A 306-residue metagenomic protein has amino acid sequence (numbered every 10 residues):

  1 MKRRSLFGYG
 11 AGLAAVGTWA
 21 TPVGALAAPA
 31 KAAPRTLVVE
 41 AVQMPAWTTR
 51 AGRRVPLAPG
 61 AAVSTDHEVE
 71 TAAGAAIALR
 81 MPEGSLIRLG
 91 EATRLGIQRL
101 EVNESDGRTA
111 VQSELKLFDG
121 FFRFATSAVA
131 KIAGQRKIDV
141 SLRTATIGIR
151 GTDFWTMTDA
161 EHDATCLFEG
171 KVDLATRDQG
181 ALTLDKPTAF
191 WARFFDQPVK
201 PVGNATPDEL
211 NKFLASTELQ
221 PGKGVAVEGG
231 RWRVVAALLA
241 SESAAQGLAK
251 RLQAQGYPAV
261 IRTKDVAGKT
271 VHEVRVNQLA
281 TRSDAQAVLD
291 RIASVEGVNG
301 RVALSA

Functional and structural regions predicted by a protein language model:
R3-R4, V235, E273: Short, cationic motifs built from Arg/Lys/His that form the positively charged side of catalytic pockets
R4-L13, A25-E68, A72-A73, E83-A164 (+3 more regions): Flexible, surface-exposed loop/linker segments and immediately adjacent secondary-structure boundaries
G17-G24: C-terminal segment of classical bacterial N-terminal signal peptides
A28, A240-A306: Extracytoplasmic
L79-R80: SH3/SH3-like beta-barrel fold
G230-A236: Short glycine-/aliphatic-rich beta-strand segments at the starts of folded cytosolic domains
